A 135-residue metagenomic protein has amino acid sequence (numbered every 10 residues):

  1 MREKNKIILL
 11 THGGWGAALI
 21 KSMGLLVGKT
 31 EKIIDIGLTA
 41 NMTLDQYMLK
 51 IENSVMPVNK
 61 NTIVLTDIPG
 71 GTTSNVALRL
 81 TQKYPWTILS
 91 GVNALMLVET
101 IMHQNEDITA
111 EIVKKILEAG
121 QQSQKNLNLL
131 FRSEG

Functional and structural regions predicted by a protein language model:
M1-G135: N-terminal loops that bind phosphate or other acidic moieties and the adjacent beta-alpha structural core
